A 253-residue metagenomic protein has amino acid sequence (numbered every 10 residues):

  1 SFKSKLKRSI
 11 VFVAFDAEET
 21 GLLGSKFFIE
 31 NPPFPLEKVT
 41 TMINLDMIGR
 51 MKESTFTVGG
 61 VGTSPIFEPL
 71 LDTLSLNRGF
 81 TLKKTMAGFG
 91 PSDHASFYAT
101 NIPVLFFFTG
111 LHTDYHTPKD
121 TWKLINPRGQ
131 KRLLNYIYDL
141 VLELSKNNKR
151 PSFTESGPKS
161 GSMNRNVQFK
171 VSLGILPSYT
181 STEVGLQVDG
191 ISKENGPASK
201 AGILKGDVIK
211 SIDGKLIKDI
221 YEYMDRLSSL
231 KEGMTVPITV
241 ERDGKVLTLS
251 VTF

Functional and structural regions predicted by a protein language model:
S1-L23, I137: Alpha-helical metal-binding/catalytic segments enriched in His/Glu/Asp
S1-S4, E30-F34, D72, L76-F80 (+3 more regions): Sec-exported extracytoplasmic/periplasmic mature domains
S4-K7, G21, F34-E37, Y98-N101 (+4 more regions): Extracellular/periplasmic catalytic domains that process cell-envelope and extracellular macromolecules
K5-K7, H112-D114, W122-Y136, L144: Loop-rich non-cytosolic ectodomains and luminal regions
R8-S9, F80-A87, N148-E155: Surface-exposed patches in mature extracellular/periplasmic domains of secreted proteins
S9-V11, P103, V208: A fold-wide structural signal in alpha/beta-hydrolase
F15-H112, N126-Q130: Metal-dependent peptidase/peptidase-like ectodomains
T117, L124, Y136, S145 (+1 more regions): C-terminal recognition in membrane/secretory proteostasis and scaffolding
